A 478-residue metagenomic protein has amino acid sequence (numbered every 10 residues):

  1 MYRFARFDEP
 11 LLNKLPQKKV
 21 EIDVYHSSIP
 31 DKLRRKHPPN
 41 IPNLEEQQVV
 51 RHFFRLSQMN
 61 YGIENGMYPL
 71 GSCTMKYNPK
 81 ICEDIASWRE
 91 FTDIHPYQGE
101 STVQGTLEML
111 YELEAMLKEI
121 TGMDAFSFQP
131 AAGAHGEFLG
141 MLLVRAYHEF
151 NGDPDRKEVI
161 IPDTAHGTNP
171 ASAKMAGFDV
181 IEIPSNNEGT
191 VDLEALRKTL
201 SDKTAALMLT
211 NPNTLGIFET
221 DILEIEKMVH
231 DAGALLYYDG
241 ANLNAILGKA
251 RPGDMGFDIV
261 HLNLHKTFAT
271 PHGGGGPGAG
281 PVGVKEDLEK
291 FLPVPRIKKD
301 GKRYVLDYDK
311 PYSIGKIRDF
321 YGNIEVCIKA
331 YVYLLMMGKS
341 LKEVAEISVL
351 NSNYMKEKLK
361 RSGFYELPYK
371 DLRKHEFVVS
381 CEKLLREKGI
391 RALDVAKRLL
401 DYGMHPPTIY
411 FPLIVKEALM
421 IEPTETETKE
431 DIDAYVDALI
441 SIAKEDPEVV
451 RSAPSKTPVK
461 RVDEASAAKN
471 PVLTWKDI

Functional and structural regions predicted by a protein language model:
M1-D124, E149, D300-I317, Y321 (+1 more regions): Non-catalytic terminal extensions of PLP-dependent enzymes
Y61-C82, Q129-E137, F268-G283, D287-L288 (+2 more regions): Conserved phosphate/anionic-ligand binding catalytic regions in large, soluble enzymes, centered on
Q104-E108, H135-G301, G389-I390, E417: Conserved PLP-enzyme active-site core in the AAT-like
E112, F138-L139, L143, E325 (+3 more regions): Short amphipathic alpha-helical face segments that pack within enzyme cores and frequently flank/anchor catalytic
D124-P130, E158-I161: A short, small-residue-rich loop immediately preceding and capping a beta-strand
F126-S127, I181, L207-M208, Y237-Y238 (+7 more regions): Acidic/polar loop patches that form or flank catalytic/metal-binding clefts of enzymes that bind anionic ligands
P130, S185, L209-P212, V379-C381 (+1 more regions): Short glycine-centered, acidic/aromatic-flanked micro-motifs in structured strand/loop junctions that mark active-site
